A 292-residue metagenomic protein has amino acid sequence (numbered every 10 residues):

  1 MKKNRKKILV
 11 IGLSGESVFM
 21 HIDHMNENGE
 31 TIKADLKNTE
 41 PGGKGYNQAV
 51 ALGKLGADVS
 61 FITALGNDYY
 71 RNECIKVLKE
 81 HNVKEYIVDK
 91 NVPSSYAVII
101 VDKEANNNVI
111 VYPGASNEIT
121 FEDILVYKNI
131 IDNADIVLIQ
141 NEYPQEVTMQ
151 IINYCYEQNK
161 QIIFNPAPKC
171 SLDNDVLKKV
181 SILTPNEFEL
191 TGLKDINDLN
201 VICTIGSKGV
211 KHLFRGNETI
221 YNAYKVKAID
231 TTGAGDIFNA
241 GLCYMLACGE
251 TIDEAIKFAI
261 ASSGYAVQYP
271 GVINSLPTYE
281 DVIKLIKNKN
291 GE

Functional and structural regions predicted by a protein language model:
M1-A64, Y69-E73, V272: Glycine-rich phosphate/adenosyl-contacting loop at the front of the ribokinase-like
K2-R5, D195-E292: Conserved phosphate-binding/catalytic region of the ribokinase-like
R5, N28-I32, K54-D135, I283-E292: Conserved N-terminal subdomain of the carbohydrate kinase-like
I8, D58-V59, K84-E85, I162 (+2 more regions): Hydrophobic anchor at the start of a short beta-strand that flanks the dinucleotide cofactor-binding loop
N26-L36, K79, E218-K227: Glycine/charged-rich beta-loop-alpha catalytic/anionic-binding loops adjacent to active sites
V50, I75-K76, M149, N153 (+2 more regions): Alpha-helical segments flanking ligand/cofactor-binding loops in enzyme cores
G53, K79, N153-E157: Anion (oxyanion) recognition and catalysis
I136-N200, S207-V210: Conserved beta-alpha-beta core of the PfkB/ribokinase-like small-molecule kinase fold
